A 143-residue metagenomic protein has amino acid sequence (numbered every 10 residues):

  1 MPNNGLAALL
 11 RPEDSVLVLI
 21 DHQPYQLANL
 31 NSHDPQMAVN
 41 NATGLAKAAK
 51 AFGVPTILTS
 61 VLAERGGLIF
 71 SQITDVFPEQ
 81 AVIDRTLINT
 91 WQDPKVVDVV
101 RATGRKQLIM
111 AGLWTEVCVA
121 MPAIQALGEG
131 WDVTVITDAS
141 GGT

Functional and structural regions predicted by a protein language model:
M1-L87, V135: Active-site acidic carboxylates
A63-E64, W114-V117, G141-G142: Gly/Ser/Thr-rich loops at beta-strand to alpha-helix junctions that form or flank small-molecule/cofactor-binding
S71-Q72, V76, K95-V99, I124 (+1 more regions): Active-site-proximal loop->helix
R85-W131: Internal catalytic-core helix/loop-beta-alpha segment that presents or stabilizes conserved functional determinants
I109-A111, D132-T143: A short glycine-rich beta-strand->turn/loop micro-motif centered on a GG-aromatic cluster
